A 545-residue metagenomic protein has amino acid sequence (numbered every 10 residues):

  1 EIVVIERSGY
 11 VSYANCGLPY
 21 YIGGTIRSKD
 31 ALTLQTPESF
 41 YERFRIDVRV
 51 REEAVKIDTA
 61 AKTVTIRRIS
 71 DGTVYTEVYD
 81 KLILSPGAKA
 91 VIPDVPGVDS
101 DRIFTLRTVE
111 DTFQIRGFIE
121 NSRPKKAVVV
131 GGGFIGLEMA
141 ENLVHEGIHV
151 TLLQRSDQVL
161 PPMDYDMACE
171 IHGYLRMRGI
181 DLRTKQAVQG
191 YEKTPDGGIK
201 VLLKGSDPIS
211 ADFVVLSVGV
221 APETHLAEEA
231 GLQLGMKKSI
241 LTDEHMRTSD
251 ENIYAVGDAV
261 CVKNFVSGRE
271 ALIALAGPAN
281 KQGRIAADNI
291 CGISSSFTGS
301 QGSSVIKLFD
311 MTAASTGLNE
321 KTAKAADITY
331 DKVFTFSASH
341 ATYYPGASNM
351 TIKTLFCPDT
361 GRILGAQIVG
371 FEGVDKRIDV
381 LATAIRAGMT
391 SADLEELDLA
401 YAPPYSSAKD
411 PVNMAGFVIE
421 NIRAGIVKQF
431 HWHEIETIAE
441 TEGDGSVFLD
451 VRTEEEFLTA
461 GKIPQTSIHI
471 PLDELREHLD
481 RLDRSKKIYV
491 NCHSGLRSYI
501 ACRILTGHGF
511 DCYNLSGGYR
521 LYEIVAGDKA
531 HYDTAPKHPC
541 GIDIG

Functional and structural regions predicted by a protein language model:
E1-E53, A140-M163, S303, K376 (+3 more regions): Beta1-alpha1 glycine-rich phosphate/pyrophosphate-binding loop at the start of Rossmann-like nucleotide-binding domains
T33, K126, F134-E192, A274-A279 (+3 more regions): Rossmann-like dinucleotide-binding cores of NAD(P)H-dependent redox enzymes
R49-S70, E77, H145-T242, C540-G545: A Rossmann-like FAD-binding core segment of flavoenzymes
E77-G87, V130, I209-G219, G283 (+1 more regions): Short hydrophobic core segments
L84-E146, D181, M236, T242-E244 (+2 more regions): Glycine-rich dinucleotide-binding loop and its adjacent helix/turn
D99-R123, G197-L202, S206-D288, V380 (+2 more regions): FAD-site-proximal beta/loop scaffold in flavoenzymes
A259-E372, P403-S407, P411-I438: Mid-to-C-terminal Rossmann-like scaffold of FAD/NAD(P)H-dependent oxidoreductases
D393-S446, E454-K487, H493-G545: Rhodanese-like catalytic fold shared by cysteine-dependent sulfurtransferases and DSP/PTP-type phosphatases
